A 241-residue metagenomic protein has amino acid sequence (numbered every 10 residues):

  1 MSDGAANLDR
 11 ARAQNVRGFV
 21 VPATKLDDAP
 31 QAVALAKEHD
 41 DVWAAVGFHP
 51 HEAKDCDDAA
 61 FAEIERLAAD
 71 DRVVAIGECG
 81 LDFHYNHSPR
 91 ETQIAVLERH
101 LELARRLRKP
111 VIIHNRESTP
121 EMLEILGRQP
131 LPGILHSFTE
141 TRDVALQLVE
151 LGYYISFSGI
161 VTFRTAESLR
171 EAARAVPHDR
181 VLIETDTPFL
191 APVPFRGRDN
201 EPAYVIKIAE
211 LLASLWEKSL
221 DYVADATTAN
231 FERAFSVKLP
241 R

Functional and structural regions predicted by a protein language model:
M1-R241: Mid-domain alpha/beta scaffold segments of enzyme catalytic cores
